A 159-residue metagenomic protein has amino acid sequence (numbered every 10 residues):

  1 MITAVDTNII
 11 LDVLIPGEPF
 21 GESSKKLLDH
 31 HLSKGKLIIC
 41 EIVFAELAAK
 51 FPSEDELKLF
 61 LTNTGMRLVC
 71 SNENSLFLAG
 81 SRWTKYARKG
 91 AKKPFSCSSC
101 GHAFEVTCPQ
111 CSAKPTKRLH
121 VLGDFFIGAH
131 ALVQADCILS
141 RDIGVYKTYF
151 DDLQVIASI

Functional and structural regions predicted by a protein language model:
M1-I39, E46-M66, Y149: Short, well-structured N-terminal submotif of metal-dependent ribonuclease cores
I2, E105, P109-K117, G128-I159: Acidic, PIN/NYN-like endoribonuclease modules and their adjacent C-terminal/linker elements
T7, E41, V121-F125, I143: Conserved glycosyltransferase catalytic-site signature
P16, M66-T116: Acidic catalytic patch
P19-E22, I38, C70-N74, K117-L122: Residues at secondary-structure transition points
F44, E54-L57, L76-F77, D124 (+1 more regions): A general structural signal for well-ordered alpha-helical segments in protein cores
E54-K58, Y86-A87, V155-I159: Short, hinge-like loop/turn segments at secondary-structure boundaries
